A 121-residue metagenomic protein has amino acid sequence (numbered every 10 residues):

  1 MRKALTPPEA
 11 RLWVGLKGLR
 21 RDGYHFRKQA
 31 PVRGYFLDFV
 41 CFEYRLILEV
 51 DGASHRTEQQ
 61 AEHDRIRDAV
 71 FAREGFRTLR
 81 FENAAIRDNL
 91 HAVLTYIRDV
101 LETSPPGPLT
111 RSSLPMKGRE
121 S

Functional and structural regions predicted by a protein language model:
M1-T110, M116-S121: Nucleic-acid endo/exonuclease domains
